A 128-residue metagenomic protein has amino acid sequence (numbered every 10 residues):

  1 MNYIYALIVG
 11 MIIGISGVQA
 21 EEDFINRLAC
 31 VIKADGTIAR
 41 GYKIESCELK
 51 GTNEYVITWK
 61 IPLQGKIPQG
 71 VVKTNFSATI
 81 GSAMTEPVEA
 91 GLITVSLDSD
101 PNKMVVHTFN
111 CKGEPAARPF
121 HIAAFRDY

Functional and structural regions predicted by a protein language model:
M1-N2: N-terminal hydrophobic targeting signals that begin at the initiator methionine
Y5-G14: Bacterial N-terminal signal peptides
S16-Y128: Extracellular attachment/recognition segments
